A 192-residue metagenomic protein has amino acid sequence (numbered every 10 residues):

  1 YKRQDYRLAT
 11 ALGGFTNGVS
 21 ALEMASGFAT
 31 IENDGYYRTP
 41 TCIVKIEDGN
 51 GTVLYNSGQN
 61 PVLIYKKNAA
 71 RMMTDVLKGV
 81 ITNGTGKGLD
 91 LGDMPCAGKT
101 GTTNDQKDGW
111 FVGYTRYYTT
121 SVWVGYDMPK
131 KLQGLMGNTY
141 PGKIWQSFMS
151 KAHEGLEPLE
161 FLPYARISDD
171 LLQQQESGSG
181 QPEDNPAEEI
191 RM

Functional and structural regions predicted by a protein language model:
Y1: Conserved small/polar residues in nucleotide/adenosyl-binding loops
D5-G13: Surface-exposed aromatic
N17-R191: A penicillin-recognizing enzyme superfamily signal
